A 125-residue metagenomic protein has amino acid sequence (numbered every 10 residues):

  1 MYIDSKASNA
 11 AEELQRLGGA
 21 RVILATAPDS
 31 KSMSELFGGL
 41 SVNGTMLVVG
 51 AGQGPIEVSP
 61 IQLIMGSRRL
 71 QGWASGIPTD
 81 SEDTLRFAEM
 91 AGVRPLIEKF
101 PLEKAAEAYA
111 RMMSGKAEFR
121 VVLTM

Functional and structural regions predicted by a protein language model:
M1-E35: Adenosine-nucleotide cofactor-binding segment
S5-A10, G50-G54, S75-G76: Short, acidic/turn-prone active-site loops that include or flank metal/cofactor- and phosphate-binding residues
A11, S32-M33, I56-E57, S81 (+1 more regions): Short, well-ordered alpha-helical microsegments
E13, E35-G38, Q62-L63, R86-F87 (+1 more regions): Well-formed, non-transmembrane alpha-helical positions, independent of function
L40-V42: Helix-to-beta-strand junctions that scaffold the AdoMet/dcAdoMet cofactor pocket in Class I SAM-dependent enzymes
G44-L47, E57-E98: Rossmann-fold dehydrogenase core element
P78-M125: C-terminal hydrophobic helical "lid"/dimerization subdomain of Rossmann-like NAD(P)H-dependent oxidoreductases
